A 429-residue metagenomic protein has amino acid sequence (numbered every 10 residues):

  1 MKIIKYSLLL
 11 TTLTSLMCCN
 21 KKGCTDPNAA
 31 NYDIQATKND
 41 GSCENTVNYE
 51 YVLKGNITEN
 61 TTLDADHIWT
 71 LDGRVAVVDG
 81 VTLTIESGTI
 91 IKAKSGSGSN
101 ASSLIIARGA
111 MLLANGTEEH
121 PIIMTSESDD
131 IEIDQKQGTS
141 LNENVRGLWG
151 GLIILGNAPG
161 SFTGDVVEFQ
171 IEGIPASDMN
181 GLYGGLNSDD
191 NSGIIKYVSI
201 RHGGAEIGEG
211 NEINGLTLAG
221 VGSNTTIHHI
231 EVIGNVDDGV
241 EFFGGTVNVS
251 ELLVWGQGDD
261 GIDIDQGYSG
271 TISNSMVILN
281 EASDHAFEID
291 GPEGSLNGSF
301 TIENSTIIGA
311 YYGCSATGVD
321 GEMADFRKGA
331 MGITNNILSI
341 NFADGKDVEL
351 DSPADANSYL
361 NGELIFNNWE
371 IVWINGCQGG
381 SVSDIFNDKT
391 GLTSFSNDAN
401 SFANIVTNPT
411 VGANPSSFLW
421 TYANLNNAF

Functional and structural regions predicted by a protein language model:
M1-C18: Sec-dependent bacterial lipoprotein signal peptides
T11-T12, I34, N144: Exposed boundary/loop context
C18-V47: Primarily marks secretory-pathway-exposed extracellular/lumenal segments that are disulfide- and glycosylation-prone
N48-T84, K94-G109, G116-T117, P121-D237 (+2 more regions): Extracellular beta-rich repeat passengers
I90-K92: Primarily the HKD phosphodiesterase
